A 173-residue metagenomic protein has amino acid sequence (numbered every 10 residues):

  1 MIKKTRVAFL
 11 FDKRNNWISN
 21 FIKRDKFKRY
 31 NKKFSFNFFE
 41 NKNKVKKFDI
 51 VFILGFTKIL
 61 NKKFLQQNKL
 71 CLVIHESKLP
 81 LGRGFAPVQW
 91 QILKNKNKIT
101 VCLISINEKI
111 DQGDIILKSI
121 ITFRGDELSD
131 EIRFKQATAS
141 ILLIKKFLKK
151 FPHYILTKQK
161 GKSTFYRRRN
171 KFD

Functional and structural regions predicted by a protein language model:
M1-D173: One-carbon transfer enzymes
